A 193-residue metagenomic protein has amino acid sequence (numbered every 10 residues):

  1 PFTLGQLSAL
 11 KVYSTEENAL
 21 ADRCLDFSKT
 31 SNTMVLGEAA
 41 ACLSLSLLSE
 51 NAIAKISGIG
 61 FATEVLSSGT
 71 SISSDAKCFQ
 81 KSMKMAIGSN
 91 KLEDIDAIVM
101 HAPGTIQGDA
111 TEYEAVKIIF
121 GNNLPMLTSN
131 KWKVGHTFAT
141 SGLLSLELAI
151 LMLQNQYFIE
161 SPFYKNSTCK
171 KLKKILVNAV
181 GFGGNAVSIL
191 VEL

Functional and structural regions predicted by a protein language model:
P1, L92-A110, F120, K174-I175: Conserved beta-ketoacyl condensing-enzyme motif
P1-N51, A139-L193: Conserved beta-strand-centric core segments of catalytic alpha/beta enzyme folds
Q6-D22, A110-L127: Acidic-glycine-rich active-site phosphate/pyrophosphate-binding loop
N18-A97: Condensing-enzyme catalytic core mediating Claisen C-C bond formation in acyl metabolism
I53-G60, E93-M100, P125-K131, E160-S167 (+1 more regions): Beta-strand segments within the central parallel beta-sheet cores of soluble alpha/beta enzyme folds
F61-T63, P103-I106, V134: Short, catalytically relevant binding-site loops at active-site mouths
S68-D75, G104-F120, A139-L144: Short glycine/threonine-rich loop-to-helix capping motif typified by GTGT followed within a few residues by an Asp-Pro
K131-T140: Extended C-terminal subregions enriched in glycine
